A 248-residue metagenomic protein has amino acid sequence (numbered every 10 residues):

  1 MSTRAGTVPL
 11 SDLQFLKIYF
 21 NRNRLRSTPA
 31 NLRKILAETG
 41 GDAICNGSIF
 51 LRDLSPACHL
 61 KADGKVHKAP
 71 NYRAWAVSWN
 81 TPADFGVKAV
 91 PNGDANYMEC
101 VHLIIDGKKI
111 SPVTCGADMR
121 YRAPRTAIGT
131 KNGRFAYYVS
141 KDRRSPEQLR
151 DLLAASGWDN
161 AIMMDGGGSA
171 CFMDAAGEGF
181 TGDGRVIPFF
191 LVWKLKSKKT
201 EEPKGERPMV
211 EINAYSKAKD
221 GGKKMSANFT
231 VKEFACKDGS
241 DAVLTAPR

Functional and structural regions predicted by a protein language model:
M1, N228-F229, V243: A detector of low-complexity, intrinsically disordered, Ser/Thr/Gly/Pro/Ala-rich segments
M1-N213: Gly/Ser/Thr/Pro-rich low-complexity, intrinsically disordered segments
E201-K232: Short S/T/G/P-enriched beta-strand
K237-R248: Short flexible loop/turn segments that cap and initiate beta-strands
